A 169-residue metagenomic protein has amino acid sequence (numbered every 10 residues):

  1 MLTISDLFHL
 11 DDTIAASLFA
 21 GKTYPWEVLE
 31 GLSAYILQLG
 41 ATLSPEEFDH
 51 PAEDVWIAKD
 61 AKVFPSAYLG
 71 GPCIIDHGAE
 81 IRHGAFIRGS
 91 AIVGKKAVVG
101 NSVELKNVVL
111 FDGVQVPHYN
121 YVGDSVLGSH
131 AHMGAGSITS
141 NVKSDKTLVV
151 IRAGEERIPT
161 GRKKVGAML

Functional and structural regions predicted by a protein language model:
M1-D54, K59: Terminal amphipathic alpha-helical/low-complexity segments used for targeting or macromolecular assembly
D49-L169: Structural signal for interior beta-strand "rungs" in well-ordered beta-sheet cores of soluble enzyme domains
